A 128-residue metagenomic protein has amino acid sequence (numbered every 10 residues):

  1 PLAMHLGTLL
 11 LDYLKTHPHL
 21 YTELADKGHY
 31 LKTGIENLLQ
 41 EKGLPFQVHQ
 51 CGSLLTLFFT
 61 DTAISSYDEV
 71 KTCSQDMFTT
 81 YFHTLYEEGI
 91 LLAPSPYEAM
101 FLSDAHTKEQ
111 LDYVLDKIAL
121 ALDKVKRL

Functional and structural regions predicted by a protein language model:
P1-H5, H19, D26-Y30, D76-T80 (+2 more regions): Conserved active-site and cofactor/substrate-binding residues in soluble primary-metabolism enzymes
L2-T22, D61-S65, A105-K108: Amphipathic alpha-helix from the class-I
H5, L9, Y13, Y30 (+3 more regions): Generic non-transmembrane alpha-helical segments
L10-E36, Q47, D68-Q75: Structural signature of PLP-dependent enzymes
K15-T16, T84-L128: PLP-dependent enzyme catalytic core of the Aspartate aminotransferase-like
Y21, G52-F59, A99-D104: A short beta-alpha structural unit
Y21, K42-Q47, S95-Y97, L128: Flexible, glycine/charged-enriched surface loops at secondary-structure junctions
H29, K42-Y81: Conserved PLP-binding catalytic core of the aspartate aminotransferase-like
